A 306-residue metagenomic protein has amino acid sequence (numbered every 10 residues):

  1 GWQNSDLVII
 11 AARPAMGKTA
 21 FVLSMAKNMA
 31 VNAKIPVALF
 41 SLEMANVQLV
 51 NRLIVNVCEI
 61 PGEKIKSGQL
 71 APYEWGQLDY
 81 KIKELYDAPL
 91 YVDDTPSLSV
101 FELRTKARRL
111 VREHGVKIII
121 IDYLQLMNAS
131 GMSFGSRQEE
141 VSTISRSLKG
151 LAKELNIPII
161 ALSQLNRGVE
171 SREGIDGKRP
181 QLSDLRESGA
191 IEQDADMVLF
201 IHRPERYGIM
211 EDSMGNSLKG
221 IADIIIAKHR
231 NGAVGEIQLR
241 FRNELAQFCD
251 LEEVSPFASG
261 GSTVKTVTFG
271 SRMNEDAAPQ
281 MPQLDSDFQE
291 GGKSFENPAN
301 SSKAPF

Functional and structural regions predicted by a protein language model:
G1-M44, L98-R112, K117-I120, E139-S147: P-loop NTPase nucleotide-binding module
D6-A11, F21, A38-S41, V50 (+7 more regions): Structured core elements
N28-G115, A129, I237, V264-T268 (+1 more regions): Cytosolic-facing regulatory segments adjacent to core modules
L42-M44, L70, Y123-L124, Q164-L165 (+1 more regions): Short, ordered loop/turn segments at secondary-structure junctions
G62-P72, L90-S97, N128-S142, V169-S183: Flexible beta-alpha connector loops of hexameric P-loop NTPases
S99-V116, R146-L155, R167-F306: C-terminal regions of RecA-like/P-loop NTPase motor modules
V116-L162: Helical hairpin unit composed of two closely spaced alpha helices linked by a short loop
